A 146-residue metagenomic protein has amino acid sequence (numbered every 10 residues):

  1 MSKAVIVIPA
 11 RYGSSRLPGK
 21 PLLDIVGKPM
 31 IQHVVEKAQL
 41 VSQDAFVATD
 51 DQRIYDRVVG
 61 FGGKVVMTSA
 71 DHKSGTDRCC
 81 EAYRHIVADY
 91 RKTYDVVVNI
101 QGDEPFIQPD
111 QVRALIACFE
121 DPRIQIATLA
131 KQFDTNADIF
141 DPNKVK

Functional and structural regions predicted by a protein language model:
K3-T49: N-terminal glycine-rich phosphate-binding loop and ensuing alpha1 helix
A4-I6, D95-V97, A127: Generic beta-sheet signal
P9, N99-Q101, L129-Q132: Short beta-strand segments
S42, K92-Y94, D121-Q125: Short, high-confidence coil segments that cap the C-terminus of an alpha-helix and link into the following beta-strand
F46, Q52-A114: Short phosphate-binding loop-to-helix
Q108-K146: Conserved core of the sugar-phosphate nucleotidyltransferase
